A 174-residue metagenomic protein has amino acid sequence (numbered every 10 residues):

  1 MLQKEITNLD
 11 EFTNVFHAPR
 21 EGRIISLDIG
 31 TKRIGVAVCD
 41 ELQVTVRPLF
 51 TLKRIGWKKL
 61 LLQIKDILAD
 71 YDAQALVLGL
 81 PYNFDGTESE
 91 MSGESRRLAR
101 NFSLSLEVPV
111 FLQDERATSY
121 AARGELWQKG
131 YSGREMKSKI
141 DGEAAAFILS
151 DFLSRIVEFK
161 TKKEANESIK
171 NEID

Functional and structural regions predicted by a protein language model:
L2-S26, K32-D174: Phosphate- and other anionic-substrate recognition elements at nucleic-acid/protein interfaces
